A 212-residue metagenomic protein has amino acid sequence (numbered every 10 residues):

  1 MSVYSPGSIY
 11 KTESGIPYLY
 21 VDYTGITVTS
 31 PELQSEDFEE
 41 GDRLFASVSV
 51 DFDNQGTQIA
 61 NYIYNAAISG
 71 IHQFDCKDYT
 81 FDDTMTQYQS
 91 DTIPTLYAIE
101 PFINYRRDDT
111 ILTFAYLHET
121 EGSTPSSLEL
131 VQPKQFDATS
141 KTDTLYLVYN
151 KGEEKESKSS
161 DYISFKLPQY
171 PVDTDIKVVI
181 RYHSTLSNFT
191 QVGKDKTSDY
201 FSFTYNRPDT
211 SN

Functional and structural regions predicted by a protein language model:
M1-V3: N-terminal Sec signal peptide cleavage junction
G7-N212: First exposed extracellular module after export/assembly in secreted or surface-exposed proteins
